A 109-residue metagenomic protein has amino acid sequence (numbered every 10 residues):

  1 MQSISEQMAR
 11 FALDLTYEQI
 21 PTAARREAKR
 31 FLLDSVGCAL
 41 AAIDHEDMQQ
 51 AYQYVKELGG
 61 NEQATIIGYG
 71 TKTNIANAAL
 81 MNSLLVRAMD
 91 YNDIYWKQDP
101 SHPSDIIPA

Functional and structural regions predicted by a protein language model:
M1-P108: N-terminal core-entry segment
